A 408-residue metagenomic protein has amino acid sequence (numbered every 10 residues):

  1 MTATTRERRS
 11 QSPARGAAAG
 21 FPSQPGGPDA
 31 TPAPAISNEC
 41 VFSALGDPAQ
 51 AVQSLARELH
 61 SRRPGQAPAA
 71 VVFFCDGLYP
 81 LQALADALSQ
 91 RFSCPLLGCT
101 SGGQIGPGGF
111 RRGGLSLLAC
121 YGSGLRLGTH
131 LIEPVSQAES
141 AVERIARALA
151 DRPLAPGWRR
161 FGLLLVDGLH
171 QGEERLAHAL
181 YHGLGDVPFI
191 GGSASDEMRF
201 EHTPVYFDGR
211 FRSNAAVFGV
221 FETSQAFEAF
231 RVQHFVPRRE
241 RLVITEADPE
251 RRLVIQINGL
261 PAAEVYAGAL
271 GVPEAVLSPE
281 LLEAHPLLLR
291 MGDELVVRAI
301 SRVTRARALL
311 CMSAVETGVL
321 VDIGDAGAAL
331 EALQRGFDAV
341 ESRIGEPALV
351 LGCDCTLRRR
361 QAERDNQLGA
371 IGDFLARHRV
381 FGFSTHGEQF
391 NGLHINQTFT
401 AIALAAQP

Functional and structural regions predicted by a protein language model:
T2-P408: Hydrophobic alpha/beta core scaffold segments
